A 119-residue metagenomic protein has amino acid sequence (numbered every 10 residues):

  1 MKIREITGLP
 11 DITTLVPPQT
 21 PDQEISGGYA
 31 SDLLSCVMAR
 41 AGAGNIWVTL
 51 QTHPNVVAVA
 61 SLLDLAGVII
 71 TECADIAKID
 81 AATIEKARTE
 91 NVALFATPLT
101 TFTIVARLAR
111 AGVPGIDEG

Functional and structural regions predicted by a protein language model:
M1-R40, A111-E118: Conserved catalytic and cofactor-binding micro-motifs that handle phosphate-bearing ligands or nucleotide cofactors
D32-I46, L50-G119: Feature captures the catalytic cores and cofactor-binding loops of soluble hydro-lyases/lyases that act on carboxylate
